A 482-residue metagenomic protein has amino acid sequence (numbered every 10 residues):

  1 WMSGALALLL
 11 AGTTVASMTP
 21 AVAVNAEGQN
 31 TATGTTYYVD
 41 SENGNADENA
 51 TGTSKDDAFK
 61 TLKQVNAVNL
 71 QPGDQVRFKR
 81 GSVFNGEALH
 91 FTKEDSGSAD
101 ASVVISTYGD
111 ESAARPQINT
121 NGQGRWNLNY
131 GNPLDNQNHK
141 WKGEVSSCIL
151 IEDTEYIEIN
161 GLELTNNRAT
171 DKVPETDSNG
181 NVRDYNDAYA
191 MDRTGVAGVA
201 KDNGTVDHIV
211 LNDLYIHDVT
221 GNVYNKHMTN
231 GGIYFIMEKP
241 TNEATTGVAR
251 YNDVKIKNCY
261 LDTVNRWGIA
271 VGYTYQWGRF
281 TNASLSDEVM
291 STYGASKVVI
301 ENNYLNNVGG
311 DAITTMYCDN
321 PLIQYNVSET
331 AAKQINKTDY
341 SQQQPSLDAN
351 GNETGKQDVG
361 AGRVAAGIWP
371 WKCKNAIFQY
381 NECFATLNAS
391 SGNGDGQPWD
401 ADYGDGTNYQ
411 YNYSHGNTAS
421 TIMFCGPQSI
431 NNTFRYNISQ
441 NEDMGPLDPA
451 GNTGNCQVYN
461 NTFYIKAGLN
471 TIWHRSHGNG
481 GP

Functional and structural regions predicted by a protein language model:
L6-M18: Hydrophobic core
V15-N30: Sec-dependent signal peptide cleavage junction
S41-R80, N85, H90: Acidic Gly/Asp/Thr-rich repetitive segments characteristic of extracellular carbohydrate-active and adhesion proteins
D47-E48, Q123-K142, T170-A197, T229-A244 (+2 more regions): Surface-exposed intrinsically disordered loops and tails
F84, S96-D187, D213, D218-N225: Right-handed parallel beta-helix/beta-spiral solenoid domain characteristic of secreted/periplasmic
A88, C148, T170-D171, A188 (+12 more regions): Structural detector of coil-to-beta-strand junctions
S102, E155-N166, G204-T220, E243-W267 (+9 more regions): Right-handed parallel beta-helix
